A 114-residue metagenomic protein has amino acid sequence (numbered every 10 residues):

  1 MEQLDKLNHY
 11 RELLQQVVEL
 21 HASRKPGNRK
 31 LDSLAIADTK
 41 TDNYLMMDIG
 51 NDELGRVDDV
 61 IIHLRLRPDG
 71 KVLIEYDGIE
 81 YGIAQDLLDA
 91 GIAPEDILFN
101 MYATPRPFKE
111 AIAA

Functional and structural regions predicted by a protein language model:
M1-A114: Terminal domain-initiation and capping elements
